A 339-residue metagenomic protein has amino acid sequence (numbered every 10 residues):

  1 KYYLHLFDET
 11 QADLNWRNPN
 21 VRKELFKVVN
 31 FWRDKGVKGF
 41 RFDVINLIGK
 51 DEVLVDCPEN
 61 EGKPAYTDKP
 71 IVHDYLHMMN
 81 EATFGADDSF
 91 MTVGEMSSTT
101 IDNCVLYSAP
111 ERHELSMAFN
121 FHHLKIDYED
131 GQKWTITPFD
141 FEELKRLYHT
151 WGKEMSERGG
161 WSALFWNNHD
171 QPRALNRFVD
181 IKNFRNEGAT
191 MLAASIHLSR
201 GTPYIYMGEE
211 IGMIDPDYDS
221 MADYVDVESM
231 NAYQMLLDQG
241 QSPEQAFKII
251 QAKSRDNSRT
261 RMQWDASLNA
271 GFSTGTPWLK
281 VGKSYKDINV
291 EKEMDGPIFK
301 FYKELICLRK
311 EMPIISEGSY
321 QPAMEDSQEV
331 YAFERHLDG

Functional and structural regions predicted by a protein language model:
K1-G339: Active-site and adjacent substrate-binding regions of carbohydrate-active enzymes
